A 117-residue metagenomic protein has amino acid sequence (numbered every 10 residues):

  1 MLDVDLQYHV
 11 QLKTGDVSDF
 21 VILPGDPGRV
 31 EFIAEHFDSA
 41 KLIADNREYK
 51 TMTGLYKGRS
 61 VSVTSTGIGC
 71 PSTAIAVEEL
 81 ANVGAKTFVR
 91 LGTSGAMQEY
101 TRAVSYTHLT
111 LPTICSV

Functional and structural regions predicted by a protein language model:
M1-A74: N-terminal short beta-loop-beta anion/metal-coordinating cradle
L23-G25, R90-L91, L109: Short beta-strand segments
G67-G69, G92, P112: Glycine-centered small-residue hotspots that permit tight backbone geometry or close packing
S72-Y106: Hydrophobic alpha-helical segments and helix pairs
T107-T113: Conserved small/polar residues in nucleotide/adenosyl-binding loops
